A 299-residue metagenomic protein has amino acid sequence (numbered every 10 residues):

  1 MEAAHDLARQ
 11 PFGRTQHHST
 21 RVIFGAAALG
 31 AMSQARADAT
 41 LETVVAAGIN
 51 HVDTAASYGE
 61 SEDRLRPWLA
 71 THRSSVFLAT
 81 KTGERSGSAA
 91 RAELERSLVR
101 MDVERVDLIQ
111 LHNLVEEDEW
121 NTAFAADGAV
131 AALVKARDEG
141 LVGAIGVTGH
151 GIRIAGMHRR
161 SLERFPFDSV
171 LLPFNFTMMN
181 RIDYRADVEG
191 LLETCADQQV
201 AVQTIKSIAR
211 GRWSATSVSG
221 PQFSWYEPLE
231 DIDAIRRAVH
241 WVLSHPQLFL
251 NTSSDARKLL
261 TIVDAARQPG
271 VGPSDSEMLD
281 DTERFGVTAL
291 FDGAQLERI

Functional and structural regions predicted by a protein language model:
M1-V76, A132: N-terminal binding-site loop/beta-alpha segment at the start of enzyme catalytic domains that lines or forms
D6, L114-I299: Beta/alpha (TIM)-barrel catalytic core signal, keyed to glycine-rich beta->alpha loops juxtaposed to Asp/Glu that bind
F12, F24, V52, L65 (+9 more regions): Conserved, mostly hydrophobic/aromatic
G13-Q16, A46, R66-S74, E95-E104 (+3 more regions): Acidic (Asp/Glu)-rich catalytic clusters
G30-A35, A55-D63, G83-A90, E117-D118 (+2 more regions): Acidic-and-aromatic substrate-binding clefts and catalytic sites of carbohydrate-active enzymes
M32-V44, G87-D102, I152-L162, D233-A238: Short, acidic/polar
N50-A56, A79-K81, G143-T148, F249-N251: Short catalytic-loop micro-motif centered on adjacent basic/acidic residues
L98-N121: Active-site groove signature of glycoside hydrolases
